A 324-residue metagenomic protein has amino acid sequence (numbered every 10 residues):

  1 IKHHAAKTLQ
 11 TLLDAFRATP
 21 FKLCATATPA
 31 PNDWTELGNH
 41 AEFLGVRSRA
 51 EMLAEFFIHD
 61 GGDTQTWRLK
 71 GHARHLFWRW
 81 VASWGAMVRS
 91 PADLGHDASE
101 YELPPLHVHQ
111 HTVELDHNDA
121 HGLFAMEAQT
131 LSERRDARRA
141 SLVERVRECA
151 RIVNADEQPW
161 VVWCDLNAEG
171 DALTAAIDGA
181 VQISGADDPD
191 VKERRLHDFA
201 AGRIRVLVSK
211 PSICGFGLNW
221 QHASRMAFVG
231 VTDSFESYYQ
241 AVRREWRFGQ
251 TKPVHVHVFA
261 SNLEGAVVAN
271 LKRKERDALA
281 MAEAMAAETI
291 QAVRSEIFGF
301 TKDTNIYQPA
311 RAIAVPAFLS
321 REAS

Functional and structural regions predicted by a protein language model:
I1-D14, S209-S212: Conserved RecA-like ASCE ATPase "motif II neighborhood" in helicase/translocase motors
T8-D93, Q250: Conserved P-loop NTPase motor "coupling/switch" region that bridges the ATPase
E36-N39, L218-V231, V254-V258: A short beta-strand element within the Helicase C-terminal
R47-T64, S90-G122, C149: Interdomain hinge/linker at the junction between the two RecA-like core domains of SF2 helicases
W67, G71, H75-R79, H107-S141: Conserved interdomain linker/interface between the two RecA-like ATPase lobes of SF2 helicase motors
A137-D165: Conserved interdomain hinge at the start of the Helicase C-terminal
V161-W163, D171-A172, D178-C214: Conserved helicase ATPase core of P-loop NTP-dependent helicases/translocases
D233-A323: A conserved SF2-helicase RecA2
